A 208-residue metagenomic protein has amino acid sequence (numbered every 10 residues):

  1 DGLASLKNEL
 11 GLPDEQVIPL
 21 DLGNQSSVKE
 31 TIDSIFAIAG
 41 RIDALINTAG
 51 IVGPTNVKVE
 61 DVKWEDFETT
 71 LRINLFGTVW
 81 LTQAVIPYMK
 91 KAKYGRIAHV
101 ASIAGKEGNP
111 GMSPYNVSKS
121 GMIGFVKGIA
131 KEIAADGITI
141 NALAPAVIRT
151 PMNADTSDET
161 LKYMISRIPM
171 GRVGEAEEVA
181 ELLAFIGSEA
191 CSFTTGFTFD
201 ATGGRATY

Functional and structural regions predicted by a protein language model:
P19-T31, W64, E177-E178: The beta1-alpha1 cofactor-binding region of Rossmann-like NAD(H)/NADP(H)-dependent oxidoreductases
K29, V52-E68, K91, G111-P114 (+1 more regions): Conserved mid-core segment of classical short-chain dehydrogenase/reductases
D43, E60-V79, Y94, A98 (+2 more regions): Catalytic Tyr-X3-Lys loop
N56, E107, S166, A184 (+1 more regions): Short C-terminal tail/terminal secondary-structure segment of NAD(P)H-dependent dehydrogenase/reductase domains
T82, S118, V126: Active-site helix of classical SDR
P87, K131-A135, S192: Alpha-helical segment proximal to the catalytic Tyr-Lys
S102: Residue(s) in the substrate-gating loop at a strand-loop-helix junction that position the organic substrate next
I168-V179: A conserved structural motif in NAD(P)-dependent oxidoreductases
